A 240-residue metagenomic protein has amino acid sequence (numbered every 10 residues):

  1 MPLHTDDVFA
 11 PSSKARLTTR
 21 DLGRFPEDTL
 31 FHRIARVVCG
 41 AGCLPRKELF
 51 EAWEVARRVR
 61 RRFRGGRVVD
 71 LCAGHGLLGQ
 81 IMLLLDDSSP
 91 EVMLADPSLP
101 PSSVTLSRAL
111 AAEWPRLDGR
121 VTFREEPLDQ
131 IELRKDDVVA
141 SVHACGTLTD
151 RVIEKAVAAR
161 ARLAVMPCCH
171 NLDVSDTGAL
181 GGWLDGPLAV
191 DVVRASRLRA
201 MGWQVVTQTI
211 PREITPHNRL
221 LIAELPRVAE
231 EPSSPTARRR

Functional and structural regions predicted by a protein language model:
M1-R240: Class I S-adenosyl-L-methionine
